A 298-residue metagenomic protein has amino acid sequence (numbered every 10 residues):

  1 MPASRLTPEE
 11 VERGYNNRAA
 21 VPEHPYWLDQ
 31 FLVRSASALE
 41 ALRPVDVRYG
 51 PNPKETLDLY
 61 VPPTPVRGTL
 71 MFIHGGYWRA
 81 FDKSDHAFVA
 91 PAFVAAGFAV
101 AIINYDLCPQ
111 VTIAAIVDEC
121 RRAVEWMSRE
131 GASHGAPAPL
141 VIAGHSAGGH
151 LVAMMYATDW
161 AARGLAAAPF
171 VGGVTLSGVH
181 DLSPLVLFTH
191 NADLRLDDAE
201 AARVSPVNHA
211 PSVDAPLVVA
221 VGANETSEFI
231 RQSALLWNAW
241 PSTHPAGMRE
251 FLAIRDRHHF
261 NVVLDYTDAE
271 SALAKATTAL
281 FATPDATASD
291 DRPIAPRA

Functional and structural regions predicted by a protein language model:
E10, G14-T64: N-terminal cap/lid segment of alpha/beta-hydrolase-fold proteins
P63, G76, S146, A223-E225: Residue-level signal for short, function-critical loop segments
R67-G76: Short beta-strand element of the alpha/beta-hydrolase
I73, L176, I254-R257: Alpha/beta-hydrolase
F81-A90, A101-P139, D268: Catalytic nucleophile-loop/oxyanion-hole region of alpha/beta-hydrolase and closely related hydrolase-like folds
R122-T189, A201: Primarily recognizes the serine-hydrolase "nucleophile elbow" in alpha/beta-hydrolase and SGNH/GDSL folds
A166-A167, V171-L187, D198-A234: The feature captures the conserved acid-bearing segment of alpha/beta-hydrolase catalytic domains
I230, A234, P241-A298: C-terminal catalytic histidine-bearing segment of alpha/beta-hydrolase fold enzymes
